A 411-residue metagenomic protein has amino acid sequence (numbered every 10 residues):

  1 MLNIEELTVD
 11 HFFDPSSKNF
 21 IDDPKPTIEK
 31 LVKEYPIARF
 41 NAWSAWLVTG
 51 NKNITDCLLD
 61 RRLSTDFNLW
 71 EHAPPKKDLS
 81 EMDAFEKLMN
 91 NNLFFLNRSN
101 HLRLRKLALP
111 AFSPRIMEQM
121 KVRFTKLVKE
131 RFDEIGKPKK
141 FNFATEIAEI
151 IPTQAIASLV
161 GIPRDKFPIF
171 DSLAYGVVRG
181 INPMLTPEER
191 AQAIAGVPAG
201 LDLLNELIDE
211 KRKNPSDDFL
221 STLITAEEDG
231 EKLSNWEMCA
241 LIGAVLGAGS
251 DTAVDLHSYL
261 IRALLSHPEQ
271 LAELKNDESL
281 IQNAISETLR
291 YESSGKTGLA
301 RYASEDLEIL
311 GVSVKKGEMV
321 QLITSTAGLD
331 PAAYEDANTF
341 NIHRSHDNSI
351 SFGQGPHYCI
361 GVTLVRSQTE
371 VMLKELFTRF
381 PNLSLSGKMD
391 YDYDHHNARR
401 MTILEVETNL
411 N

Functional and structural regions predicted by a protein language model:
M1-N411: Cytochrome P450
